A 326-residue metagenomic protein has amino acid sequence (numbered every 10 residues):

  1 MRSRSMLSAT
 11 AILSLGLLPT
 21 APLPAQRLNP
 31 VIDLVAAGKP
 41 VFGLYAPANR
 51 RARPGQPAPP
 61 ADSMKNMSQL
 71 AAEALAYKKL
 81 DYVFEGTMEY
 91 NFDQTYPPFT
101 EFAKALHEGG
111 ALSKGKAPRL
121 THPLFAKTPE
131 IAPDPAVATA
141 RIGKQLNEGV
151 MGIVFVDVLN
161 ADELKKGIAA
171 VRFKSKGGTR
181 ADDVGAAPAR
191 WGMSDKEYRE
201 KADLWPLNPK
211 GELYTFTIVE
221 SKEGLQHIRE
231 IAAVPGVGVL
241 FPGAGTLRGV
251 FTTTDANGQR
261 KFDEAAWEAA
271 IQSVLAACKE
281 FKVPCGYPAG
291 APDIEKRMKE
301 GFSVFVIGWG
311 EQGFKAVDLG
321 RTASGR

Functional and structural regions predicted by a protein language model:
M1-R4: N-terminal secretory signal peptides that target proteins for export/translocation
S8-T20: Bacterial N-terminal signal peptides
L23-R326: Expand to "…catalyze enediolate/carbanion chemistry for C-C bond making/breaking, isomerization, decarboxylation
